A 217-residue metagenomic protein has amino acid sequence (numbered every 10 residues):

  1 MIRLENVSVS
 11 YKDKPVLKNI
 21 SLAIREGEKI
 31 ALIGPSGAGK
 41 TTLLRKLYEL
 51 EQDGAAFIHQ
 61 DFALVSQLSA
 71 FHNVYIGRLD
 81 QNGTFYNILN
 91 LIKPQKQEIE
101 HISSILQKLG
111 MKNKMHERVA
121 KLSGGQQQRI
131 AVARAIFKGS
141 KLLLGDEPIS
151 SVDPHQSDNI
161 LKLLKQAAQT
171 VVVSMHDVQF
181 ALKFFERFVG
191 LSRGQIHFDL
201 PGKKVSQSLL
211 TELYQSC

Functional and structural regions predicted by a protein language model:
I2, L17-N19: Conserved structural motif at the start of ABC-family nucleotide-binding domains
N87-N113: Conserved ABC ATPase "signature" region
E117, K138: Conserved signature/switch motifs of ABC ATPase nucleotide-binding domains
R118-L122, Q126: Conserved ABC ATPase signature
L143-D146: Catalytic Walker B motif of ABC-type/P-loop ATPase nucleotide-binding domains
M175-H176: H-loop/switch region of ABC-family ATPase nucleotide-binding domains
Q195-C217: Conserved beta-strand-loop-alpha-helix hinge in the C-terminal portion of ABC ATPase nucleotide-binding domains
